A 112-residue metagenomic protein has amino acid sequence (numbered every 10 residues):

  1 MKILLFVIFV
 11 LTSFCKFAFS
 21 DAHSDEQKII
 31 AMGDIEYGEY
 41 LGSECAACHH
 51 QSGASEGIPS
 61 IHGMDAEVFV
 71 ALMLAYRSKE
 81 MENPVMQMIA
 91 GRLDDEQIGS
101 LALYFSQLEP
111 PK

Functional and structural regions predicted by a protein language model:
L4-T12: Sec-dependent N-terminal signal peptides
S13-F17: N-terminal signal peptide c-region/cleavage motif recognized by signal peptidases
F19-G42: Electrostatic cytochrome c docking/interface patches
I35, E39, G53-M81: Gly/Gly-Pro-rich "capping" loops immediately C-terminal to redox-active cysteine motifs in periplasmic/lumenal
G38, S43-S52, L101, F105: The canonical Cys-X-X-Cys-His
Q51, K79, L108-P111: Generic structural signal for alpha-helix termini and adjacent loop/cap motifs
L74-E96: Short Fe-S-cluster ligation motifs
G91-K112: C-terminal capping alpha-helices of c-type cytochrome domains
